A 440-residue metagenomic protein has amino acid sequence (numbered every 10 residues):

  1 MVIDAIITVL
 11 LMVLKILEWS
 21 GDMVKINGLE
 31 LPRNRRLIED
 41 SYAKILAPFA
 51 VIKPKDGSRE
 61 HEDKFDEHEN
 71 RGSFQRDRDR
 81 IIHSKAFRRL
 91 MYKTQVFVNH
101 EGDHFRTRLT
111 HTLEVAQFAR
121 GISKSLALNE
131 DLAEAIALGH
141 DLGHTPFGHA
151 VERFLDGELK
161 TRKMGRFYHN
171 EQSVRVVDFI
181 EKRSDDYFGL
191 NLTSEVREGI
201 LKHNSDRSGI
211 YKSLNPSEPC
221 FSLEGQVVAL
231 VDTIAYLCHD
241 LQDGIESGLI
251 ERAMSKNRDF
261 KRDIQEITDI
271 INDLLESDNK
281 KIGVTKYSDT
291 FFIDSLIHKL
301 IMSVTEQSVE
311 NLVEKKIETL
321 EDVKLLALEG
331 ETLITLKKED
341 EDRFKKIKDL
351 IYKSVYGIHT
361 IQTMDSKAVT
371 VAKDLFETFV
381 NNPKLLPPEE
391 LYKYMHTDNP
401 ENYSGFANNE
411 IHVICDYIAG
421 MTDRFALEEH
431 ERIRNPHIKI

Functional and structural regions predicted by a protein language model:
M1-A5: Ser/Thr-rich, low-complexity intrinsically disordered segments
I6, L10-T112, A116-I122, E130 (+2 more regions): Histidine-centered, transition-metal-coordinating active-site segments
F105, H144-T145: Short strand->helix junction
E134-G139, L230-V231: Short alpha-helix carrying the canonical HExxH Zn2+-binding catalytic motif
G139, G143-H144, A235: Short active-site segment of divalent metal-dependent hydrolases/proteases that encodes the spacing between
T145, E158-L159, I250, I440: A generic membrane alpha-helix/interface feature
G148-T161: A glycine- and small-aliphatic-rich helix-loop capping segment at beta-alpha/alpha-beta transitions that lines
